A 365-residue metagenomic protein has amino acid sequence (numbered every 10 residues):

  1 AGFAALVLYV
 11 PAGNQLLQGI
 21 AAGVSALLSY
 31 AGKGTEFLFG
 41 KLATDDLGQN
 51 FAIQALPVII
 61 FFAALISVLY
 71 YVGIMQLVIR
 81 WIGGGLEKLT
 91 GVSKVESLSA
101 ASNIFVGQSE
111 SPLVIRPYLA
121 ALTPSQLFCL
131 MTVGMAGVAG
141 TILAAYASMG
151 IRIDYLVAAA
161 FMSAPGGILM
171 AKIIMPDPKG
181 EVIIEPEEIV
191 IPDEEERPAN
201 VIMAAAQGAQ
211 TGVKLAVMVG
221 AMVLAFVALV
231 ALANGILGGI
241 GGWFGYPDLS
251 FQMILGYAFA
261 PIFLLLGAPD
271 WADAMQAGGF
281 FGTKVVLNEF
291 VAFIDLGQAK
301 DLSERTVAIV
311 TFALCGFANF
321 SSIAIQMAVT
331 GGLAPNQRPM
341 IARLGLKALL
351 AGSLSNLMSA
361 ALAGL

Functional and structural regions predicted by a protein language model:
A1-A55, M203-A206, V219, V223-A231 (+2 more regions): N-terminal alpha-helical transmembrane segments of multi-pass membrane transport and channel/translocase proteins
A1-Y9, I59-V68, G137-A145, A160-M175 (+4 more regions): Hydrophobic core segments of alpha-helical transmembrane domains in multi-pass membrane transport and ion-translocation
Q18-S29, L77-G91, N103, P117 (+3 more regions): Short amphipathic alpha-helical coupling elements at transmembrane boundaries
G23, D177-G212: Intrinsically disordered, low-complexity non-transmembrane regions of multi-pass membrane transporters
S29-V92: Hydrophobic alpha-helical hairpins/lids featuring a short glycine-rich hinge
L38-L47, L86-E87, S111-A120, E195-V213: Cytosolic juxtamembrane amphipathic/interface segments immediately preceding and feeding into a transmembrane helix
E87-A147, A277-L362: Alpha-helical membrane segments and immediately flanking helix-loop junctions that form or couple to the substrate/ion
Q210-K300: Transmembrane helical segments that form the transport core of multi-pass membrane transport proteins
